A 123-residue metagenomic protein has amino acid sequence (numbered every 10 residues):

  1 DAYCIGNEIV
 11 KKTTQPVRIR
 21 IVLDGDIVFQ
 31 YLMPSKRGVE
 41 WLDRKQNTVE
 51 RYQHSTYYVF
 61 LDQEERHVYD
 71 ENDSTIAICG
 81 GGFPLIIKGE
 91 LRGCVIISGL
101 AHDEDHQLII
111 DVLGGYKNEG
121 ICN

Functional and structural regions predicted by a protein language model:
D1-K12, S98-N123: Juxtadomain coupling helices with adjacent low-complexity linkers
D1-K36: Intrinsically disordered, low-complexity terminal regulatory regions
K11-K12, K36, K45, K88 (+1 more regions): Context-gated lysine
V22-T75: Regulatory sensory and allosteric helical modules in signal-transduction proteins and certain transcription factors
I27, E40, G82-P84, V95 (+1 more regions): Compositionally biased, intrinsically disordered low-complexity regions
V68-G114: Extended hydrophobic
